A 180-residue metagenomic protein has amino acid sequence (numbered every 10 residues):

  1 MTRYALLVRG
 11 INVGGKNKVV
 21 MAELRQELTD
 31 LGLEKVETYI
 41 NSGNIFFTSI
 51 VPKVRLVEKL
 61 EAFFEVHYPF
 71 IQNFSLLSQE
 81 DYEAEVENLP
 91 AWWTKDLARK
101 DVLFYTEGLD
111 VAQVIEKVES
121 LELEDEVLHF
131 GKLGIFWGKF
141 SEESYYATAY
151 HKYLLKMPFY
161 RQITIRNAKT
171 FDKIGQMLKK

Functional and structural regions predicted by a protein language model:
T2-S42, F46-K180: Surface-exposed, charge/polar-rich loops and edge strands
